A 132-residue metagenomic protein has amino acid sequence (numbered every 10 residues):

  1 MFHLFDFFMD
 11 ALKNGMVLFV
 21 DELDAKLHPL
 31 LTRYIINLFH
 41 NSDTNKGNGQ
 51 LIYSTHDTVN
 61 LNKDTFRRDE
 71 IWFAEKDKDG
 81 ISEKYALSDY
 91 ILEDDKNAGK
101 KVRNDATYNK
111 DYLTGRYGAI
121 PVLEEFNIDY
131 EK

Functional and structural regions predicted by a protein language model:
M1-A106, K110-D111: Switch/communication elements of ASCE P-loop NTPase nucleotide-binding domains
N109, V122-N127: Active-site loop/lid in soluble adenylation, ligation, and acyl-transfer enzymes
Y130-K132: Conserved helicase/translocase motor-coupling segment
